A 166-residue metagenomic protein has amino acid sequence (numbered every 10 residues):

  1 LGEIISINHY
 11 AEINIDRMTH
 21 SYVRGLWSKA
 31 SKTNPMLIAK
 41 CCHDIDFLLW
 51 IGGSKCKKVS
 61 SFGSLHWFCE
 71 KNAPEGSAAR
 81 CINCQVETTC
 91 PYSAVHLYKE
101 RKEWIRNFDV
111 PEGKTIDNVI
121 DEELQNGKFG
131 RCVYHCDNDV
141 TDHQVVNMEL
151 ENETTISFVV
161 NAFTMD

Functional and structural regions predicted by a protein language model:
L1-G130: Predominantly a Rossmann-like dinucleotide-binding segment in NAD(P)-dependent oxidoreductases
V133-D166: Glycine-enriched catalytic-core subsegment of oxygenase/oxidase enzymes
